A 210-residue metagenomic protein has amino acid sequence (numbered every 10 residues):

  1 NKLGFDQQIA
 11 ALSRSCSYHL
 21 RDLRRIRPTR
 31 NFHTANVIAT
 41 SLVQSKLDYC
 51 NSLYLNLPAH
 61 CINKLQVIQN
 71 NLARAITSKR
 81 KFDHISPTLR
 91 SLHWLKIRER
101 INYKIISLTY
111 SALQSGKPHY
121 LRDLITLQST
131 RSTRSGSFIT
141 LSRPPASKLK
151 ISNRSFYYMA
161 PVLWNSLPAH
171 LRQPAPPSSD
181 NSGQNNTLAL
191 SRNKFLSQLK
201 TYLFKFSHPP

Functional and structural regions predicted by a protein language model:
N1-P210: Hydrophobic/basic alpha-helical segments
